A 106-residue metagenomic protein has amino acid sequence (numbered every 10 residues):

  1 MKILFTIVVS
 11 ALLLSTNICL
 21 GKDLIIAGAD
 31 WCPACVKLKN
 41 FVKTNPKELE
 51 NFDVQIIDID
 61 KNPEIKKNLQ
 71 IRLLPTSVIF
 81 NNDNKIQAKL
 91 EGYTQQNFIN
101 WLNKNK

Functional and structural regions predicted by a protein language model:
T6-S15: Bacterial N-terminal signal peptides
S15-K22, P63, K67: A short beta-strand-turn-helix
L20-E50: Local sequence-structure signature of Cys/Sec-based thiol-disulfide redox active-site neighborhoods
I26-A27, N51-P63: Thiol-based oxidoreductase modules, predominantly thioredoxin-like and allied folds used for disulfide exchange
A29-P33, D60-E64, R72, K85 (+1 more regions): Solvent-exposed loop/turn segments at secondary-structure junctions within structured extracellular/periplasmic domains
K39-V42, P63-K66, Q95, I99-L102: Extracytoplasmic/secreted envelope proteins and their assembly/folding machinery, especially bacterial periplasmic
L69-V78: Structural micro-motif
N81-K106: Non-catalytic, surface beta->alpha helical segment in thiol-disulfide oxidoreductase systems
